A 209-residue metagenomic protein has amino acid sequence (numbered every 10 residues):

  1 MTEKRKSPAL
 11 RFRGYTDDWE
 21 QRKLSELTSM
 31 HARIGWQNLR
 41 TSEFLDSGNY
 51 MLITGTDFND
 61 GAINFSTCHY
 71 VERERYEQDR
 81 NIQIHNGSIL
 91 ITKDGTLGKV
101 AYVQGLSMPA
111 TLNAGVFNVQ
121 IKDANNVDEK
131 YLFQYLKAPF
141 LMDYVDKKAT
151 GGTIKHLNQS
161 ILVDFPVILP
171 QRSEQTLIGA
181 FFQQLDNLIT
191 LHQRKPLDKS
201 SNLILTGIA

Functional and structural regions predicted by a protein language model:
M1-E20, F165, Q171-A209: Amphipathic alpha-helical segments with low aromatic content
K4-P8, K93, P109-F117, T150-T176: A short glycine-rich beta-alpha junction/loop motif
R11-G35: Non-catalytic DNA-recognition/assembly elements of restriction-modification systems
K23-L24, Q104, Q134-K137, P170 (+1 more regions): Localized chelating/binding microdomains that coordinate divalent metal ions or stabilize phosphate-bearing
S25-T28, R40-R75, V119: DNA target-recognition patches
Q37-E43, K147-A149: Short coil/turn segments at secondary-structure boundaries
T54-G55, S66-K137: A short beta-sheet element
